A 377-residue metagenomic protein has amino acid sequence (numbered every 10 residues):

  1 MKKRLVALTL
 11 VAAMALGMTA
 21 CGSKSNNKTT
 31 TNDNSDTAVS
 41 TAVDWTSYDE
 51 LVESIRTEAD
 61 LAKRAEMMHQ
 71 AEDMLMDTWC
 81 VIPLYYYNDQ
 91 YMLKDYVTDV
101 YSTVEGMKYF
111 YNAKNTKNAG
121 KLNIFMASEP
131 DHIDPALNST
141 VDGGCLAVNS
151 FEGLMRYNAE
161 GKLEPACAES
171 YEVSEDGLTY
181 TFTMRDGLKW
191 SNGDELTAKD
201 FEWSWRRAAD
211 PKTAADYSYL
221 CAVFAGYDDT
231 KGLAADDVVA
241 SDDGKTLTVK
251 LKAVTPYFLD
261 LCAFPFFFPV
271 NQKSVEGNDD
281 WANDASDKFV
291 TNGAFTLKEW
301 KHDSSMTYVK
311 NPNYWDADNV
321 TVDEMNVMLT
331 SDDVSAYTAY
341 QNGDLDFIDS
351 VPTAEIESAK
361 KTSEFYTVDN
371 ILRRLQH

Functional and structural regions predicted by a protein language model:
G17-A20: C-terminal motif of bacterial Sec signal peptides marking the signal peptidase cleavage site
G22-K24: Bacterial signal peptide processing site
T31-L122: Detector for C-terminal structural segments
P83, Y91-M92, F125-E175, V290: N-terminal lobe/hinge region of extracytoplasmic solute-binding protein
M92-F110, S128-G144, C167, F258-F268: A structural "hinge/loop" feature
H132, N138-V141, V148, N158-K162 (+5 more regions): Gly/Pro-rich hinge or "lid" segments in bacterial periplasmic/extracellular proteins
E169-Y217, T248, A336-A339: Aromatic- and charge-enriched surface segment that lines or borders ligand/interaction sites
P312-S358: Ligand-site clamp/hinge motif
